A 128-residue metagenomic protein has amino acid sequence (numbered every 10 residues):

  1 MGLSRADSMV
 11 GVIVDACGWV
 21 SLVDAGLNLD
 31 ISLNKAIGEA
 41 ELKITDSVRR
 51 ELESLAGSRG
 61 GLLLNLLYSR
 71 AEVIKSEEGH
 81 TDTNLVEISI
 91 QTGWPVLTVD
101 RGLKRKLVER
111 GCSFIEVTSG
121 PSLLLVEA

Functional and structural regions predicted by a protein language model:
M1-A25: Metal-dependent nucleic-acid phosphoesterase active-site entry motif
L3-S4, L33-N34, I88, K104-R105: Short secondary-structure boundary/capping segments
D7, K35-I37, L66: A generic structural signal for short, non-catalytic loop/turn and secondary-structure boundary residues
D7-G11, E39, G93: A general structural motif
V14, L29-A56: PIN/NYN-family metal-dependent endoribonuclease catalytic core
G26-D30, T81-D82: Amphipathic coiled-coil/heptad-repeat helices and related helical stalk/stem segments that mediate oligomerization
K43-A128: Nuclease catalytic cores that cleave nucleic-acid phosphodiester bonds, predominantly acidic two-metal-ion
